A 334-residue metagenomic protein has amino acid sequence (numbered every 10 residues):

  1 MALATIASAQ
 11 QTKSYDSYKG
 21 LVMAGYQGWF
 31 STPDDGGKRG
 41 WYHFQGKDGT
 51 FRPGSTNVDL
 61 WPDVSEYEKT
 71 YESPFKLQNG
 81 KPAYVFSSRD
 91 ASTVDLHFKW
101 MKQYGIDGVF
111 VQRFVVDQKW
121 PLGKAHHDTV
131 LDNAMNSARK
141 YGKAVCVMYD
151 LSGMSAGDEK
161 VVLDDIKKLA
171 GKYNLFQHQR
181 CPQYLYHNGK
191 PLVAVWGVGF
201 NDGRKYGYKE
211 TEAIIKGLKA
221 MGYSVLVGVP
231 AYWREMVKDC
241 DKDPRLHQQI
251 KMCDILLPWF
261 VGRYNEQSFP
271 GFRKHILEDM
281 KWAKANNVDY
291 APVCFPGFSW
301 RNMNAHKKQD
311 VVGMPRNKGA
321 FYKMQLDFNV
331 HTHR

Functional and structural regions predicted by a protein language model:
M1-Q10: Bacterial Sec-dependent N-terminal signal peptides
Q10-R334: Glycan-processing catalytic domains of CAZymes
